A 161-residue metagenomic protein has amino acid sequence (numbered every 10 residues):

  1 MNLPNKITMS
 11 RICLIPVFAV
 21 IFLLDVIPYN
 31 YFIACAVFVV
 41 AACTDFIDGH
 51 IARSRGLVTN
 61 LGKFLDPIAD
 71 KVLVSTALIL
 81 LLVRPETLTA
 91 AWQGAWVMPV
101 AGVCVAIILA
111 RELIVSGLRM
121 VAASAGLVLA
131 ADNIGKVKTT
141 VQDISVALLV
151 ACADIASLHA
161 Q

Functional and structural regions predicted by a protein language model:
M1-Q161: Alpha-helical transmembrane bundles and membrane-interface segments of multipass inner-membrane proteins
